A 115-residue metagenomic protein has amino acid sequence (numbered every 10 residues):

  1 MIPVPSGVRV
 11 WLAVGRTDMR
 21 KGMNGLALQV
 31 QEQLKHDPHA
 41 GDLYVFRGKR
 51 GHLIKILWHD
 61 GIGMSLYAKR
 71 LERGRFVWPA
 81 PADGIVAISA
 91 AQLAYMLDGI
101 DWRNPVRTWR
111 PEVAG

Functional and structural regions predicted by a protein language model:
M1-G115: Polybasic/polar functional segments that serve as interface/processing modules
